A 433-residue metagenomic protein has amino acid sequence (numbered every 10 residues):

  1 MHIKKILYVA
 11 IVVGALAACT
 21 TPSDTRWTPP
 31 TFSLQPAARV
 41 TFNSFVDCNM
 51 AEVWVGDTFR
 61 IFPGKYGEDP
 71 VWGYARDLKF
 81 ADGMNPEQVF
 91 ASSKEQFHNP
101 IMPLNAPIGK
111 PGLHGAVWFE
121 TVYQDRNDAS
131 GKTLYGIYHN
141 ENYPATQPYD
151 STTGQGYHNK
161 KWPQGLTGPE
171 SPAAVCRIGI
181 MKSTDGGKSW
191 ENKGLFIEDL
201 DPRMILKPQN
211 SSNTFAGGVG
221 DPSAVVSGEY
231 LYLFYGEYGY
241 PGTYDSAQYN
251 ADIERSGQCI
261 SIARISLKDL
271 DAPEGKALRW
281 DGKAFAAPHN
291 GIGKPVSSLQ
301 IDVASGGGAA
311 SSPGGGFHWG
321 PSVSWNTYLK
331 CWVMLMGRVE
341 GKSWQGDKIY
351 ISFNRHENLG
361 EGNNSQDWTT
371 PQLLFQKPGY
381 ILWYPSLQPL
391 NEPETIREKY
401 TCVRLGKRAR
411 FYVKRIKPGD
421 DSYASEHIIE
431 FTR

Functional and structural regions predicted by a protein language model:
M1-I3: N-terminal secretory signal peptides that target proteins for export/translocation
K5-L16: Sec-dependent N-terminal signal peptides
T20-A116, Y123-N210, S227-G315, N326-Y380 (+3 more regions): Beta-rich carbohydrate-recognition and catalytic domains
N49-A51, F119-T121, D221-S223, G320-S322 (+1 more regions): Conserved beta-strand position repeated once per blade in WD40 beta-propeller domains
Q209-F215, S386-L390: Short, surface-exposed secondary-structure junctions/capping segments
F215-G218, P222, G314-G320: A Trp-anchored, charged/polar loop motif used as the substrate-binding/catalytic surface of acyl/ester-handling
P385-Q388, I416-P418: Extended, charged low-complexity segments that frequently continue into or abut oligomerization scaffolds
